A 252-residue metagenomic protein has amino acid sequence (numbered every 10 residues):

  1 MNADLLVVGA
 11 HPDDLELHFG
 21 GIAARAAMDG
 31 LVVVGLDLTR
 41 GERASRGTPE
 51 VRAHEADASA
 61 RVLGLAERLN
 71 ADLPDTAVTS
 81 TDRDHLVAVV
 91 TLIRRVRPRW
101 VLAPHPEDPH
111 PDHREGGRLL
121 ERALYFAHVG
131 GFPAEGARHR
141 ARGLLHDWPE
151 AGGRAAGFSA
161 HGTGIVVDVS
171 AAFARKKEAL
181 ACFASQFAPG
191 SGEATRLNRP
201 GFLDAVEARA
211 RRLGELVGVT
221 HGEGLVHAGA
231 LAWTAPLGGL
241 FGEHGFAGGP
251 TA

Functional and structural regions predicted by a protein language model:
M1-V96, V226, P236-H244: Active-site rim/loop-helix segments in enzyme catalytic domains that contact anionic ligands
N2-L6, S80-A252: Metal-dependent de-N-acetylase/amidase catalytic core
